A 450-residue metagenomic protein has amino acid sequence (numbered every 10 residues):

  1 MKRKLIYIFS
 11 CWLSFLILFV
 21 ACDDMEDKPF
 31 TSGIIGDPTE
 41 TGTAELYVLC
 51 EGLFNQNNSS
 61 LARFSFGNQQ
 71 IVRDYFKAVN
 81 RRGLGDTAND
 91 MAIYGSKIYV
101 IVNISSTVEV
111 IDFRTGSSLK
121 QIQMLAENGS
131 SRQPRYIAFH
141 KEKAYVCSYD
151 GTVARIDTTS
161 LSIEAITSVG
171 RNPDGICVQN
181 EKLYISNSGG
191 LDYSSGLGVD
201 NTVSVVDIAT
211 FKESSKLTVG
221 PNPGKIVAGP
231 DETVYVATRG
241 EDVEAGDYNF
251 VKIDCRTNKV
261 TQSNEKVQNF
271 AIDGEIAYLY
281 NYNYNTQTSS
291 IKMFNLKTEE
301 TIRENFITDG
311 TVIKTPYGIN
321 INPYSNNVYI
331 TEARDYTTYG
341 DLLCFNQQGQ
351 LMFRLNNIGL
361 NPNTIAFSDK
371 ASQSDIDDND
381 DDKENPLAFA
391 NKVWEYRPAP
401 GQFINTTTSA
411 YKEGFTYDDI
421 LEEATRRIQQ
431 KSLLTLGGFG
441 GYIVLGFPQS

Functional and structural regions predicted by a protein language model:
M1-F9: Bacterial N-terminal signal peptides that target proteins for export
L5, I272, T286, R427-I428 (+1 more regions): Short, ordered beta-strand-loop transition motifs
W12, D23-D375: Predominantly soluble domains enriched in secretory-pathway, periplasmic, or organellar proteins
L18-A21: C-terminal motif of bacterial Sec signal peptides marking the signal peptidase cleavage site
I376-S450: A domain-level signal for the mature, folded cores of soluble proteins
